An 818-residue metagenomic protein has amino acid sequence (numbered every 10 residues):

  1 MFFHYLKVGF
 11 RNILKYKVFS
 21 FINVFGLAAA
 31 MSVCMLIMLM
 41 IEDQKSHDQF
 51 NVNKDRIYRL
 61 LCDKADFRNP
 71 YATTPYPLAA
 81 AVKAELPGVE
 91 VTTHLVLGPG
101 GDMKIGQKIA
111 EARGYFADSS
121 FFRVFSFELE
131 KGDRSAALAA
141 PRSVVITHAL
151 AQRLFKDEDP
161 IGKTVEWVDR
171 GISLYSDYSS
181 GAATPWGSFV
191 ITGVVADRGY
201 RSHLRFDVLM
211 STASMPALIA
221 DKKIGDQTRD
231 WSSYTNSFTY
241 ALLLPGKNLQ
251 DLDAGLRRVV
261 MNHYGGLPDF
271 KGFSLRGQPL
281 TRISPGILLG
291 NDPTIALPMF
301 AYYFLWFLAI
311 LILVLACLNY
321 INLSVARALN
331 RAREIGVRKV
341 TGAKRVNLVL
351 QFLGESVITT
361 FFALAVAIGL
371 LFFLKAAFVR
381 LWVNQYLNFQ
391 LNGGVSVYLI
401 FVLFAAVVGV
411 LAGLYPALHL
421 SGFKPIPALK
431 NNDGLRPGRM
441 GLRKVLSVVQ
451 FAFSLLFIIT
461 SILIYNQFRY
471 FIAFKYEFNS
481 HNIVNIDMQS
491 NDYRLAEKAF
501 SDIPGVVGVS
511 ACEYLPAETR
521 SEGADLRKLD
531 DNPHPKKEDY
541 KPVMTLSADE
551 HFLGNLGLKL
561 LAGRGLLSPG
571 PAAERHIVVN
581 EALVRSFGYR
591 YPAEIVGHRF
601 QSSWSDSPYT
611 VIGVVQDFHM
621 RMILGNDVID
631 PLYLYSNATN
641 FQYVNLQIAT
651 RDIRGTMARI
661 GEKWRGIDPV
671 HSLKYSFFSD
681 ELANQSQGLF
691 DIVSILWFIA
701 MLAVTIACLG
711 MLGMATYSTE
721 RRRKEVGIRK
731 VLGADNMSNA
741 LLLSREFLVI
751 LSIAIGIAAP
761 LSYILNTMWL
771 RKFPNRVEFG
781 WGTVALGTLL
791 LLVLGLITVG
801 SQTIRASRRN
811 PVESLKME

Functional and structural regions predicted by a protein language model:
M1-F21, N291-T294, S324-F361, G369-M488 (+3 more regions): Alpha-helical transmembrane segments of integral membrane proteins
M1-R11, K15-F19, N51, K247 (+9 more regions): Membrane-helix entry/capping segments
K15-M40, L297-R333, F361, L442-I464 (+3 more regions): Hydrophobic alpha-helical transmembrane segments of multi-pass inner-membrane transport and secretion
M35-C62, L86-G88, E128, S202-L204 (+7 more regions): Membrane-proximal juxtamembrane linkers immediately C-terminal to transmembrane helices
Q44, R56-R113, S120-R123, Q152-D157 (+4 more regions): Hydrophobic, regular-secondary-structure patches
D118-E130, V144-F300, K498-G688: Mid-to-C-terminal secondary-structure elements that act as membrane-proximal/extracytoplasmic interface segments
E334-K375, A703, K724-T767, L786 (+1 more regions): Transmembrane alpha-helical interface segments in multi-pass membrane proteins
V397-P416, L455, L702, C708 (+1 more regions): Hydrophobic alpha-helical transmembrane segments of polytopic membrane proteins
